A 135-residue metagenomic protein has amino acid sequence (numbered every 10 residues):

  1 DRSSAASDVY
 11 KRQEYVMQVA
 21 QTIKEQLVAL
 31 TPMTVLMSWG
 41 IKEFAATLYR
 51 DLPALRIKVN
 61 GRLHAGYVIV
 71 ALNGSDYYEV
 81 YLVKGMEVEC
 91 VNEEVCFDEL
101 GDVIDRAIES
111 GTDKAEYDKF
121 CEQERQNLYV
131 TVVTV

Functional and structural regions predicted by a protein language model:
D1-Q13: Single conserved hydrophobic/aromatic residue that forms the stacking wall/gate of nucleotide- or nucleobase-binding
S7, L27, T31, I104-G111: Hydrophobic, Leu/Ile/Phe/Ala-enriched alpha-helical segments that form helix-helix packing faces
D8, Y15-Q18, I69: Detector for intrinsically disordered, low-structure N-terminal pre-sequences
Y15, E87-V135: Mixed-charge, Lys/Arg-enriched low-complexity segments
Y15-R62: Negatively charged, low-complexity tracts enriched in Asp/Glu with abundant Ser/Thr
H64-V95: Intrinsically disordered, low-complexity regulatory segments enriched in Ser/Thr/Pro and charged residues
